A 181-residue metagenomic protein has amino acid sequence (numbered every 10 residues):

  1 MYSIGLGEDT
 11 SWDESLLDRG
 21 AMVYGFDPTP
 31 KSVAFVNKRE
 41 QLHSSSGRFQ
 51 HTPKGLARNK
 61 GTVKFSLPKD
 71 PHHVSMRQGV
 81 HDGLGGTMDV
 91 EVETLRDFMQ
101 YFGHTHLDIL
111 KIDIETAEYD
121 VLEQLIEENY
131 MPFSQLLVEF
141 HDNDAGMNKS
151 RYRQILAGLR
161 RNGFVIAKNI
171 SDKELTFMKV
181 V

Functional and structural regions predicted by a protein language model:
M1-V181: Phosphate/nucleotide-binding beta-alpha loop and adjacent structural elements of enzyme active sites
